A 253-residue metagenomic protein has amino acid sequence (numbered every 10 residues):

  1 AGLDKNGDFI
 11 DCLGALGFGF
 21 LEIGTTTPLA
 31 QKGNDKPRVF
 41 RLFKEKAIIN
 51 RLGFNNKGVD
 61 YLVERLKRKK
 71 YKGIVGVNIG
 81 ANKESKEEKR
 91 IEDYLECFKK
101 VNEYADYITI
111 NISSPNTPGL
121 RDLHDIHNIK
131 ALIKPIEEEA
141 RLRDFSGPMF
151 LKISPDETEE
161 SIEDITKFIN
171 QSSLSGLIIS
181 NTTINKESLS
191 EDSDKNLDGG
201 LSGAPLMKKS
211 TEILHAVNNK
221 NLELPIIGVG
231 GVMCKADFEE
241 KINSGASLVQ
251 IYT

Functional and structural regions predicted by a protein language model:
A1, K72-V77, L142-E157, V217-G228: Short beta-strand/loop segments at the ligand-binding rim of alpha/beta enzyme cores
K5-A15, E157-Q171, N219-N221, V232-V249: Catalytic cores of alpha/beta
G19-Q31, I112-S114, G176-K186, G231 (+1 more regions): Glycine-rich phosphate-binding active-site loops on the catalytic face of alpha/beta enzymes
L21, L62, V77, I110-N111 (+4 more regions): Conserved, mostly hydrophobic/aromatic
G24-G73: A gly/proline- and charged-residue-enriched helix-loop-helix capping module
T25-K36, I48-I49, E84, D106-I126 (+2 more regions): Glycine-rich, proline-tolerant flexible connector loops at the mouths of alpha/beta enzymes
N82-L95, D122, N128, F150-N170: Active-site glycine- and acidic-residue-rich loops that bind and position anionic ligands or nucleotide-like cofactors
P115-N128, I162, T166-L224: Glycine/Thr-rich beta-alpha phosphate-binding loop at enzyme active sites
